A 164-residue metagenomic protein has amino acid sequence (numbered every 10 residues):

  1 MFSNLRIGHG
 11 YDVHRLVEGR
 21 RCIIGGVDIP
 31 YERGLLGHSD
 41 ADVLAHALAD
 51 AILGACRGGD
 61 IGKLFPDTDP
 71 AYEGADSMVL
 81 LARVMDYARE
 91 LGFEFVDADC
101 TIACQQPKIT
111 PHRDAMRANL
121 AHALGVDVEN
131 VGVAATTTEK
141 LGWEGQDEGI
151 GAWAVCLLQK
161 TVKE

Functional and structural regions predicted by a protein language model:
F2-M116, A123-L124: RNase III-family endoribonuclease catalytic core
N4-R6, D97, K108-R113, R117-A118 (+2 more regions): C-terminal binding/interaction regions
